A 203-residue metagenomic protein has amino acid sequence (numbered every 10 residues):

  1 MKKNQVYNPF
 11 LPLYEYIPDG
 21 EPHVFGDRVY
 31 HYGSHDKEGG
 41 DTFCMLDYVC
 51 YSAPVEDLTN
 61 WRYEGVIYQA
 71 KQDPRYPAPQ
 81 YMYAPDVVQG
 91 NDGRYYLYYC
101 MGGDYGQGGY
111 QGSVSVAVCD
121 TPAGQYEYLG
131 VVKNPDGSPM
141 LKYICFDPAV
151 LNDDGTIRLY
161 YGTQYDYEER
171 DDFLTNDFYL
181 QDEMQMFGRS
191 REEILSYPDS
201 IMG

Functional and structural regions predicted by a protein language model:
M1-G203: Carbohydrate-active catalytic/glycan-binding domains of CAZyme proteins, especially the secreted or lumenal ectodomains
